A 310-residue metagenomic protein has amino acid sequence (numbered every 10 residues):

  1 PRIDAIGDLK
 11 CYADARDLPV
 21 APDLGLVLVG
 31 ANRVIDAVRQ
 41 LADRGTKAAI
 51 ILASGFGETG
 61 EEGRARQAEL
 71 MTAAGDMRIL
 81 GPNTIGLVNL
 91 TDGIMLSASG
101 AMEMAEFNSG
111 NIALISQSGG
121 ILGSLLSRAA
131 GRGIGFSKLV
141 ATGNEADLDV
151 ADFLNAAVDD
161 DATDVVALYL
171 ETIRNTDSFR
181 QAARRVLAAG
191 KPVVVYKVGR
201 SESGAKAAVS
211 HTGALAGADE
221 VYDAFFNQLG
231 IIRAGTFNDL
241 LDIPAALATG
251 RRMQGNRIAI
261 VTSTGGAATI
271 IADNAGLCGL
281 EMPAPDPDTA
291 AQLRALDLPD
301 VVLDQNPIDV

Functional and structural regions predicted by a protein language model:
P1-V310: Catalytic-core regions of core metabolic enzymes, especially those transforming organic acids/acyl-group intermediates
